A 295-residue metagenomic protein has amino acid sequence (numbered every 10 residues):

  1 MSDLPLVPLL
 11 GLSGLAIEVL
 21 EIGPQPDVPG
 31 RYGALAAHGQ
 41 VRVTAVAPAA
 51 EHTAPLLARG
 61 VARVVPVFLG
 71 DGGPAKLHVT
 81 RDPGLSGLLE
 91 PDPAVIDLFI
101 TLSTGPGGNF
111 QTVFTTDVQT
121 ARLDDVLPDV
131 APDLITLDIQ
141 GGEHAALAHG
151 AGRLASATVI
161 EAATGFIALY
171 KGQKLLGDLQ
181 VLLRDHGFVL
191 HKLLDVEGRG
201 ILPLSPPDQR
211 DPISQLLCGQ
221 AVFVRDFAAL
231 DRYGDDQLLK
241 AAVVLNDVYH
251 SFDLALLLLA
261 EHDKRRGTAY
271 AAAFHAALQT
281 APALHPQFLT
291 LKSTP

Functional and structural regions predicted by a protein language model:
M1-P295: Phosphate/nucleotide-binding beta-alpha loop and adjacent structural elements of enzyme active sites
